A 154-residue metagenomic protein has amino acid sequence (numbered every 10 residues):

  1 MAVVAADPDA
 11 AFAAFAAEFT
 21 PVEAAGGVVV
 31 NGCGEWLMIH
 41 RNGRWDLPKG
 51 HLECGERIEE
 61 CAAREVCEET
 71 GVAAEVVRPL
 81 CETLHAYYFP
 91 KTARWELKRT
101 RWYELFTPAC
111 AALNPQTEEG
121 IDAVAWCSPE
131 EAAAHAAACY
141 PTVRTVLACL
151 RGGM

Functional and structural regions predicted by a protein language model:
M1-G26: Acidic, metal-coordinating catalytic segment for phosphate/diphosphate chemistry, firing primarily on the Nudix
A14, E18-P21, R44-D46, H51 (+2 more regions): Residue-level preference for alpha-helix termini and adjacent loops
A17-F19, L37, A93, N114: Generic marker of residues within folded, mature protein domains
T20-A25, H40-N42, K98-T100: Short connector loops at helix/strand junctions that flank enzyme active sites, especially segments positioning acidic
G26, E35, A123: Conserved beta-strand and immediately adjacent loop positions that scaffold enzyme active sites
V30-E68: Conserved Nudix-box catalytic region and its N-terminal flanking loop in Nudix hydrolases and closely related
L52-P141: Unchanged
P141-M154: Charged phosphate-binding loop/patch that engages nucleotide di/tri-phosphates or the phosphate backbone of nucleic
